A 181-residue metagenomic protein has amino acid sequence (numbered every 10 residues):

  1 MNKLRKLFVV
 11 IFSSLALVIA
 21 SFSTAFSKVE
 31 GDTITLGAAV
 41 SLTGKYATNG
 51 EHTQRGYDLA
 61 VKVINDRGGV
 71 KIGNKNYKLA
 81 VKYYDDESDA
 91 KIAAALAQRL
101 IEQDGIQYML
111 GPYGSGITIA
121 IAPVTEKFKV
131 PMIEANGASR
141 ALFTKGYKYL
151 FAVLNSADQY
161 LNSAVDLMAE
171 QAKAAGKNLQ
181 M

Functional and structural regions predicted by a protein language model:
M1-T35: Short, low-complexity disordered leader/linker segments with a strong preference for bacterial N-terminal type II
V29, R55-A80, K173-A175: Signal peptide-proximal N-terminal region of secreted/periplasmic/extracellular or secretory-lumen proteins
G31-T33, G37, N76-K78, A95 (+3 more regions): Extracytoplasmic
T33-S41, L79-Y83, L179-M181: Short, well-ordered beta-strand elements
G37-D58, Y84-K91, Y113-G116: Extracytoplasmic "Venus flytrap"
G69-E87, Y147-Y149, M181: Short beta-strand elements in bilobed, periplasmic/extracellular small-molecule ligand-binding domains
K82-Y83, E87-Q107, A169-Q171: Short, well-structured alpha-helical segments in soluble
K91, I106-M181: Extracytoplasmic ligand/sensor domains, especially the bilobed periplasmic-binding protein
